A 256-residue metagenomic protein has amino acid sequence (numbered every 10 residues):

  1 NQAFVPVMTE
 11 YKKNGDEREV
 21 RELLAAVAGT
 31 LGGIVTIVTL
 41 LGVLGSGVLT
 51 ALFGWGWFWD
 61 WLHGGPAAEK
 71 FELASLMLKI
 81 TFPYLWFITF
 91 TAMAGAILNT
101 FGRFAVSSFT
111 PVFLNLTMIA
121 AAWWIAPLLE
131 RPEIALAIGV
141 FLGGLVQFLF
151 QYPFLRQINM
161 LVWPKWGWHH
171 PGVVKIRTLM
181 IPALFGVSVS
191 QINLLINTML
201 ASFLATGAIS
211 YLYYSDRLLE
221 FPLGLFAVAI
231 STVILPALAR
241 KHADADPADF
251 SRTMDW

Functional and structural regions predicted by a protein language model:
N1-W256: Membrane-embedded alpha-helical bundles of multi-pass transporters/translocases, especially carrier/permease families
